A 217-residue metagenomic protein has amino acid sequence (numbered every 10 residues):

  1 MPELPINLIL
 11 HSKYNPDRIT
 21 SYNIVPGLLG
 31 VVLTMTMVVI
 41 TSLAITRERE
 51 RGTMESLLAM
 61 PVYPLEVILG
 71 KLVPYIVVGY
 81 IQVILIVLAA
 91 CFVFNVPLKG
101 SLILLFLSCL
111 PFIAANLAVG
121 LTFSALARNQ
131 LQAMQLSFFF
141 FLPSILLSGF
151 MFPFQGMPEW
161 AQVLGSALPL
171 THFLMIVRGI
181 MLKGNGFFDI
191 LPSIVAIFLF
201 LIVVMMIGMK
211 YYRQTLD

Functional and structural regions predicted by a protein language model:
M1-L105, L126, Q132-Q135, G156 (+1 more regions): Transmembrane helix-boundary elements of multi-pass transport/secretion proteins, especially ABC-type permease modules
Y75, F141-S144, M181: Residue-level detector of secondary-structure transition/capping positions
L105-A127, I145-S148, F198-M206: Hydrophobic alpha-helical transmembrane segments of polytopic membrane proteins
R128-A167, T171: Transmembrane helix segments
Q162, M175, P192: Replace "anionic and nucleotidyl ligands
T171-G184: Short, membrane-exposed interhelical loops at transmembrane-helix boundaries
